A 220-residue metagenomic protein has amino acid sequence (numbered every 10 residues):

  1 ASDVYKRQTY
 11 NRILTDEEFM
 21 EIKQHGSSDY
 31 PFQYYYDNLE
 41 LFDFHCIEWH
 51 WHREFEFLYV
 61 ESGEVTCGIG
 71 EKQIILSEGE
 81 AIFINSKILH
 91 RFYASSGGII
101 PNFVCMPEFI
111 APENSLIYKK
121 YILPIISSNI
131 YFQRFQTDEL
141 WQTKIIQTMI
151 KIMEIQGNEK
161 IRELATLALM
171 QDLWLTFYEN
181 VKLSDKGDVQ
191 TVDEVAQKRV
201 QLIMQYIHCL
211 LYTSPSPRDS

Functional and structural regions predicted by a protein language model:
A1-Q8, Y212-D219: Conserved small/polar residues in nucleotide/adenosyl-binding loops
S2-S77, K119: Generic protein-terminus/edge-of-domain signal
K6, Y10-Q33, L89-E154, E179-L183: A hydrophobic/aromatic-rich effector-binding and dimerization subdomain of bacterial HTH-type transcriptional regulators
H50-H52, H90, D219: Histidine-centered active-site/metal-ligand motif
S62-E64, K87, E108: Short loop segments at secondary-structure junctions
L76-L89: Conserved metal-binding segment of the jelly-roll/cupin
G79, I207, S214-S220: Append "Primarily bacterial transcriptional regulators
F132-W141, I155-M170, W174-L210: Short, Lys/Arg-enriched, Trp-marked, Pro/Gly-tolerant hinge/linker segments that flank
